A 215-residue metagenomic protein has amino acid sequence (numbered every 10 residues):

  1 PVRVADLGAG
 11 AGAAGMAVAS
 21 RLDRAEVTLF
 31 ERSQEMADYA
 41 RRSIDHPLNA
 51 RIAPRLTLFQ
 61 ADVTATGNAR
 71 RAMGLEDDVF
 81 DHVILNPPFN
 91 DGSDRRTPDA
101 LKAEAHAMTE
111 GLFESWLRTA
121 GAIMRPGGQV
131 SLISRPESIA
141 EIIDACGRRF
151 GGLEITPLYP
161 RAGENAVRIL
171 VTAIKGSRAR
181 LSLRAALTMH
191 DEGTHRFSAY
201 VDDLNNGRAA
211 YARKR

Functional and structural regions predicted by a protein language model:
P1-R96: Conserved SAM/SAH cofactor-binding pocket of Class I
P87-S115: Mobile active-site "lid"/loop adjacent to the S-adenosyl-L-methionine
N90, R149, G176: Phosphate/oxyanion-binding loops and surfaces in catalytic or ligand/nucleic-acid-binding neighborhoods
E110-P160, E164-A166: Conserved Class I SAM-dependent methyltransferase catalytic core
N165-R215: SAM/dcSAM-binding transferase cores
